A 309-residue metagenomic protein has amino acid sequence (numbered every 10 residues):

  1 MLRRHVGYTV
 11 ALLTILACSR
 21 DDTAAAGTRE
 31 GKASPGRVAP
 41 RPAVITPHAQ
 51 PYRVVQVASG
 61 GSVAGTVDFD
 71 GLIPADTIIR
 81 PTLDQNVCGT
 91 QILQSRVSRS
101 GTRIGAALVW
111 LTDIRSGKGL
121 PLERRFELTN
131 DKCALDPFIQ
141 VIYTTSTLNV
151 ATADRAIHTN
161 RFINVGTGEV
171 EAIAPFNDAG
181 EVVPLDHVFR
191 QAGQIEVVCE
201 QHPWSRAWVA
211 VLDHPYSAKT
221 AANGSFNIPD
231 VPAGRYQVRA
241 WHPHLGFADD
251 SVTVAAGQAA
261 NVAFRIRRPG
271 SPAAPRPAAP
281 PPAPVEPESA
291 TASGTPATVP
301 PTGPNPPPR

Functional and structural regions predicted by a protein language model:
M1-L16: Sec-dependent bacterial lipoprotein signal peptides
C18-R309: Extracytoplasmic copper-binding redox domains, predominantly the cupredoxin/blue-copper superfamily
